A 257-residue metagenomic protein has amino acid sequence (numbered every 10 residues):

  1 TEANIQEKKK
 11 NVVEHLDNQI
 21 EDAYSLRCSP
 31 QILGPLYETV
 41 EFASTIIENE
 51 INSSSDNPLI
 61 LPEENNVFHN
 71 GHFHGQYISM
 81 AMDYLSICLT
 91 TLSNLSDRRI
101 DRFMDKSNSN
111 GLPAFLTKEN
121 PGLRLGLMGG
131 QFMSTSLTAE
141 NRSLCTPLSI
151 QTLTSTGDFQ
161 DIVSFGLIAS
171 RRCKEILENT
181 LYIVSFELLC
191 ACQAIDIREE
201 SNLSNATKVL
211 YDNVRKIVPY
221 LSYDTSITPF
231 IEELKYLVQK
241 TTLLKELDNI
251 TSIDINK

Functional and structural regions predicted by a protein language model:
T1-K257: C-terminal auxiliary extensions adjacent to catalytic cores
